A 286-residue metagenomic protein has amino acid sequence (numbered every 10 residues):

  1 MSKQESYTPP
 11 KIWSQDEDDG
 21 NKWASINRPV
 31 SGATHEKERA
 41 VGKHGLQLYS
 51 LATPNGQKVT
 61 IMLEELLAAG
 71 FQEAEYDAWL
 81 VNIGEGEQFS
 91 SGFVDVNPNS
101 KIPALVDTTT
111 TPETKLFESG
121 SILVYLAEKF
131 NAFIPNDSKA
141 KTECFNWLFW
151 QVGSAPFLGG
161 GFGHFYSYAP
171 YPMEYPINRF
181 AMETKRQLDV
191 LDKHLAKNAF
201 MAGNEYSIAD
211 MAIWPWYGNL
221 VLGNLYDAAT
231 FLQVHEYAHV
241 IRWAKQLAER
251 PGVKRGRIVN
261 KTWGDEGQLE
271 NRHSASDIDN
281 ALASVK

Functional and structural regions predicted by a protein language model:
M1-K185, L282-K286: GST-like domain detector, emphasizing the conserved glutathione-binding G-site in the N-terminal thioredoxin-like
S2-E5, P135-N136, N146-P251: GST-like fold's C-terminal all-alpha helical module
K22-A24, N260-K286: Acidic/histidine-enriched, glycine/proline-rich intrinsically disordered or flexible terminal extensions
N82, I208, N260: Short, solvent-exposed turn/loop segments enriched in Gly/Ser/Thr/Pro and often Arg
D95, E249, I258-V259: Phosphate-coordinating loops and pocket residues in cytosolic domains that bind phosphorylated ligands
K254-R255: C-terminal anion-handling pockets and recognition modules
